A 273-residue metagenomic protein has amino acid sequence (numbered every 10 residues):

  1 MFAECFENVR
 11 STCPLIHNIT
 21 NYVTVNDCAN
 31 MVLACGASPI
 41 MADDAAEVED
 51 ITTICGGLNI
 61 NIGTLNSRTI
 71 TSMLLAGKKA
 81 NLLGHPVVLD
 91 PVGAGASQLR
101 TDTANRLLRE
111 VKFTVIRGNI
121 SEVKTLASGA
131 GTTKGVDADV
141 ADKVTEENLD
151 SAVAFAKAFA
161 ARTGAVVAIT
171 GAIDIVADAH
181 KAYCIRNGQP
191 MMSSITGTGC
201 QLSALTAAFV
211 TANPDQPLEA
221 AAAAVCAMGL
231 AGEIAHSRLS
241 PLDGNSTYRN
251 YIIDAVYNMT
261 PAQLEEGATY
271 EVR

Functional and structural regions predicted by a protein language model:
M1-M41: Glycine-rich phosphate/adenosyl-contacting loop at the front of the ribokinase-like
M31-G84, L89: Active-site cofactor/substrate anionic-group-binding motifs, chiefly glycine- and Lys/Arg-rich phosphate-binding loops
T69-G118: Glycine/small-residue-rich loop that forms an oxyanion/phosphate-binding "nest" at active or ligand-binding sites
T101-A182: Conserved phosphate/ATP/ADP-binding segment of small-molecule kinases
I185-T196: Short pre-catalytic strand/loop immediately N-terminal to key active-site residues, enriched for Gly-Thr
T196, L205-Y248: Conserved post-catalytic alpha-helical subdomain immediately downstream of the catalytic base and nucleotide-binding
L230-R273: Charged C-terminal helix
